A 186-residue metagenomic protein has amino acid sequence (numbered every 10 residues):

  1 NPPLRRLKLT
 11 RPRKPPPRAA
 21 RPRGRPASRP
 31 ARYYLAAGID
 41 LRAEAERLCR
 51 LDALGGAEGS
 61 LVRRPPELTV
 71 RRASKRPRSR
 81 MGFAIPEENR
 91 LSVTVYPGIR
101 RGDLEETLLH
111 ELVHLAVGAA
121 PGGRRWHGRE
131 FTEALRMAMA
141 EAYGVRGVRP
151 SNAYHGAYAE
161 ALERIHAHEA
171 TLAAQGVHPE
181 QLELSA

Functional and structural regions predicted by a protein language model:
P2-L7: Extreme N-terminal basic, low-complexity initiation segments that serve as generic localization/processing leaders
R13, R18, R25-D103, A119-A186: Metalloprotease/metallohydrolase-associated module, dominated by Zn2+-dependent proteases
E106-A119: Active-site recognition of the HExxH zinc-binding catalytic motif
